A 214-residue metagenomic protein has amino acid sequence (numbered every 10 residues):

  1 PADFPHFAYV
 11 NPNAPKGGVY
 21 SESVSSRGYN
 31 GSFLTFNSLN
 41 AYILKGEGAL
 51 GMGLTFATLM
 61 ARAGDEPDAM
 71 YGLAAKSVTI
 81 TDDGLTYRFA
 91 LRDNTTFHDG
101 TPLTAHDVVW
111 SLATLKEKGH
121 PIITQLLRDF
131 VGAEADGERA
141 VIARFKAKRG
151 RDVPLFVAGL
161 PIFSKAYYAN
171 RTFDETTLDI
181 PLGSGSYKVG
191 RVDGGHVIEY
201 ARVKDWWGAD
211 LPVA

Functional and structural regions predicted by a protein language model:
P1-D82, A113, I180-G183: N-terminal lobe/hinge region of extracytoplasmic solute-binding protein
Y9-P15, T35, Y42-E47, S77-P121 (+2 more regions): Aromatic- and charge-enriched surface segment that lines or borders ligand/interaction sites
K16-G18, T55, A74, D83-L85 (+6 more regions): Residues that flank catalytic or metal-binding motifs in active/ligand-binding sites
G17-S26, K76, T86-F89, V108-L112 (+4 more regions): Short, well-ordered beta-strand elements
S32-L39, T101, V153-V157, A201-V203 (+1 more regions): Short, solvent-exposed loop/turn and secondary-structure capping segments
G46-E66, V157-A214: Gly/Pro-rich hinge or "lid" segments in bacterial periplasmic/extracellular proteins
A90, T124-A169, S186-D193: Surface-exposed binding/hinge segments that line and control ligand-binding clefts or catalytic entry sites
T96-D99, K118-G119, R149-V153, W206-A209: Short beta-strands and strand-coil junctions in structured, solvent-facing domains, enriched
